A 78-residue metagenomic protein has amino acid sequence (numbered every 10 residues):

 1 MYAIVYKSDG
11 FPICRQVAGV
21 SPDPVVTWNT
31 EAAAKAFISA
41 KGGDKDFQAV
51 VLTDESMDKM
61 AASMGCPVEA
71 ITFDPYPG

Functional and structural regions predicted by a protein language model:
M1-G78: Conserved NAD+-utilizing ADP-ribose enzyme module
